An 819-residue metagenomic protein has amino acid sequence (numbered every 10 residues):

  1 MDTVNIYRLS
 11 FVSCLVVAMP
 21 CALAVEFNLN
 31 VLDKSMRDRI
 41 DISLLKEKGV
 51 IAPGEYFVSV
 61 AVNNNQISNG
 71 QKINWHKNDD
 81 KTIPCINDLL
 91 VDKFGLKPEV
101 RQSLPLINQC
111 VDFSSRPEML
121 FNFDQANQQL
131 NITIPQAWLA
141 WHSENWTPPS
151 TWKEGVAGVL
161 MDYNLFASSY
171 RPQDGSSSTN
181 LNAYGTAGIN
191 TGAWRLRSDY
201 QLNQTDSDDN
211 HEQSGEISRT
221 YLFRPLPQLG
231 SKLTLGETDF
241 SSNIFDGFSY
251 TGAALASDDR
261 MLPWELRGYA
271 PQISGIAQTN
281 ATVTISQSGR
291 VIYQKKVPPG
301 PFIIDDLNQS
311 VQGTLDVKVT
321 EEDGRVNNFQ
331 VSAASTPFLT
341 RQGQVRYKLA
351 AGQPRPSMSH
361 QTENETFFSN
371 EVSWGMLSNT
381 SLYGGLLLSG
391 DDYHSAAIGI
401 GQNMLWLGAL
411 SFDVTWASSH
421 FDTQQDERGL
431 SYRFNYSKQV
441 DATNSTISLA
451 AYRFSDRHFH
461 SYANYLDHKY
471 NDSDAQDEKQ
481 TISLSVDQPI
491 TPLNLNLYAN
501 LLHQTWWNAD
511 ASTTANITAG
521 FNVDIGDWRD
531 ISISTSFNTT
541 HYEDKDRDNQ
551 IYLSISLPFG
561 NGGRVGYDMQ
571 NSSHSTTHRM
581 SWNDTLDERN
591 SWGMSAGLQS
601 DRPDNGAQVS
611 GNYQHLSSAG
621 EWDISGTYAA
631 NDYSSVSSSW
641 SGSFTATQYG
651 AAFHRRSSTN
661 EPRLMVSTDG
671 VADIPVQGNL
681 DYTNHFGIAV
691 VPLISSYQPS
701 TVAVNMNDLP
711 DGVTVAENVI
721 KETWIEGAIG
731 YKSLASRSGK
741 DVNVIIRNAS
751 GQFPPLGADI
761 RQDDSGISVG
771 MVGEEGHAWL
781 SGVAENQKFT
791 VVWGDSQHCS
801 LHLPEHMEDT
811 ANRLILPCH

Functional and structural regions predicted by a protein language model:
V4-I6, V12-A18, L23-R267, H574-T645 (+1 more regions): Post-signal-peptide, soluble extracytosolic/periplasmic N-terminal scaffold domains of envelope/secretory systems
I51-N74, A281, G670-L680, S750-D764: Short, ordered, surface-exposed loop/turn motifs in non-cytosolic proteins
V60, I273-G275, L664-T668, K740-A749: A short, amphipathic beta-strand motif
N63, N74, N164-Y170, Q201-T205 (+19 more regions): Outer-membrane beta-barrel pore domains and translocons
Q71-K72, L680-A689, S765-H777: Short, acidic Ser/Thr/Gly-rich low-complexity loop/linker segments typical of extracellular and cell-surface proteins
N78-I86, L307-Q312, I688-T714, I725-E726 (+2 more regions): Short Pro-Gly-centered beta-turn/loop motif in secreted/extracellular proteins
I86, W152-D208, V345-S418, D441 (+3 more regions): Conserved, compact domain cores that house catalytic/ligand-binding motifs in diverse enzymes and effector modules
W152, L181-G192, S214-P227, N364-S378 (+12 more regions): Feature captures outer-membrane beta-barrel proteins of Gram-negative bacteria and organelles
